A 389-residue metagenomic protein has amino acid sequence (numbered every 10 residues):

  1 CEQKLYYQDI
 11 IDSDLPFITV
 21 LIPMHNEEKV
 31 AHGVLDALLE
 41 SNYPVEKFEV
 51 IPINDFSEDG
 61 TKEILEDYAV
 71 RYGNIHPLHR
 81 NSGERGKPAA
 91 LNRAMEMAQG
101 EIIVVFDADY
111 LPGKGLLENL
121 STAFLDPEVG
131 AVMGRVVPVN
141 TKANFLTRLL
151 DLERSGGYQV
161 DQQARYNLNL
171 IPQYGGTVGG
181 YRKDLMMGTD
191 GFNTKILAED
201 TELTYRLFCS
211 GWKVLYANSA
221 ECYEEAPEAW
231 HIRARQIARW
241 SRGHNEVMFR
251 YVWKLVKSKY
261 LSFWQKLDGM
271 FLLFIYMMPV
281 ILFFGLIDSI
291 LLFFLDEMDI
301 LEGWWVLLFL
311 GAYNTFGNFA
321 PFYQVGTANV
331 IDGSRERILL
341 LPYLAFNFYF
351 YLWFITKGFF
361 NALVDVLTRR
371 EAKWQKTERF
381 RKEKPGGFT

Functional and structural regions predicted by a protein language model:
C1-K47: N-terminal signal-anchor transmembrane helix
E2-Q3, I10-D12, L272-V366: Membrane-embedded multi-pass helical conduit in multi-pass membrane proteins, especially envelope-biosynthetic
P16-T19, E49, M187, E202: Cell-envelope/extracellular polymer assembly enzymes that use nucleotide-activated donors
H32, D59-D67, G115: Acidic helix N-cap motif at the loop->helix transition within catalytic regions of sugar-transfer enzymes
V45, N54-E63, S82-E84: A conserved acidic beta->alpha catalytic loop
A69-N81, G86-E101, K114-L197, A238-F249: Long helical/loop segments within the catalytic core of UDP-sugar-dependent glycosyltransferases, especially the large
K195, T204-C222: Catalytic donor-sugar/metal-binding loop of nucleotide-sugar-dependent glycosyltransferases
